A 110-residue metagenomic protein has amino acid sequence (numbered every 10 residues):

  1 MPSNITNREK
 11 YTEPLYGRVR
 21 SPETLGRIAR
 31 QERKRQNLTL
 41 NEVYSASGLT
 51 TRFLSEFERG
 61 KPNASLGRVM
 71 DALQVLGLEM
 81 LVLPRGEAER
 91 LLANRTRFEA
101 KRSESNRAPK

Functional and structural regions predicted by a protein language model:
M1-T24, E87-K110: N-terminal flexible/basic segments that precede or flank functional cores
R27, N37-L38, A64: Residue-level signal for the short linker/turn that defines the boundary of a DNA-recognition helix
A29, V43, V69: Aromatic/hydrophobic pocket-lining residues that form π-stacking "cages" and hydrophobic walls in ligand
R30-R33, L40: Short, cationic motifs built from Arg/Lys/His that form the positively charged side of catalytic pockets
K34, S45, Q74: Short polybasic/polar patches that bind polyanions
N37-S55: Short alpha-helical DNA-recognition segment
G48, G67-L83: DNA major-groove recognition helix of helix-turn-helix/homeodomain DNA-binding modules
